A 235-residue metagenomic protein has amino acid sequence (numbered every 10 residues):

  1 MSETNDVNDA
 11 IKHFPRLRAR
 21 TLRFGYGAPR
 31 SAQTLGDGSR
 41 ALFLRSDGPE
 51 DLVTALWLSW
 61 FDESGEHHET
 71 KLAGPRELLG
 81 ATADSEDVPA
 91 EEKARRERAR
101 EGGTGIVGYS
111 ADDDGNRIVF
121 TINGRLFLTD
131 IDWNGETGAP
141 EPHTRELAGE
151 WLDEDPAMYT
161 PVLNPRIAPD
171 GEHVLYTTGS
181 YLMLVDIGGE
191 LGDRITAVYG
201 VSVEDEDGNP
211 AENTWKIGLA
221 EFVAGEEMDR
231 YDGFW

Functional and structural regions predicted by a protein language model:
M1-W235: Beta-propeller folds
